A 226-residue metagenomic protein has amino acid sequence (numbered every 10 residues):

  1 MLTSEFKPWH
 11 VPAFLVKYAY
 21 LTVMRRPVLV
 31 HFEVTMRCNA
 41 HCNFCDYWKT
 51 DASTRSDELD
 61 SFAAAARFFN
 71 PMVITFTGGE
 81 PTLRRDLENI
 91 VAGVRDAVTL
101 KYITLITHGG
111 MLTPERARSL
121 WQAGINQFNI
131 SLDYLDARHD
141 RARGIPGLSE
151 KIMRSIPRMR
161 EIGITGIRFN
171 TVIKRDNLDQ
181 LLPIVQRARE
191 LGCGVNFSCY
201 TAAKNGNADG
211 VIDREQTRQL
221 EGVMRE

Functional and structural regions predicted by a protein language model:
M1, T54-D57, R118, Q122-A123 (+1 more regions): Radical SAM enzyme [4Fe-4S]-AdoMet core and its adjacent flexible, acidic and glycine-rich loops/tails across
L2-Q127, E215: Conserved alpha-helical substructure of the radical SAM core
